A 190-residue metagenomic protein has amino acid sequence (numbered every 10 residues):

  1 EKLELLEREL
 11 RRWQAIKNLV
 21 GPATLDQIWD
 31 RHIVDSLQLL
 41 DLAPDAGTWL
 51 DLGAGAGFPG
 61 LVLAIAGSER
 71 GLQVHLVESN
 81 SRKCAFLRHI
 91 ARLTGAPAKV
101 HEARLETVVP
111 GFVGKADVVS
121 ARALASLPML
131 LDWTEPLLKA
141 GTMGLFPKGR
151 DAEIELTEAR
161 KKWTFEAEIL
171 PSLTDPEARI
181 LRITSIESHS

Functional and structural regions predicted by a protein language model:
E1-L50, R82-A96: Class I SAM-dependent transferase core
Q14, G67, I90-A91, L156 (+1 more regions): Conserved hydrophobic residues forming the short capping helix/wall of the S-adenosyl-L-methionine
L50, H75, L145: Conserved beta-strand positions in the Rossmann-like core of class I SAM-dependent methyltransferases
G53: Conserved glycine-centered beta->alpha loop in an early N-terminal alpha/beta scaffold
A56-R70: Conserved SAM-binding loop of SAM-dependent methyltransferases across substrates and taxa, primarily the Class I
E69-V118, R122-K139, R150: Conserved nucleotide-cofactor-binding alpha/beta core module
T142: Glycine-centered, small-residue-biased loops immediately flanking beta-strands in adenine/cofactor-binding cores
G149-S190: Active-site capping/gating segments
